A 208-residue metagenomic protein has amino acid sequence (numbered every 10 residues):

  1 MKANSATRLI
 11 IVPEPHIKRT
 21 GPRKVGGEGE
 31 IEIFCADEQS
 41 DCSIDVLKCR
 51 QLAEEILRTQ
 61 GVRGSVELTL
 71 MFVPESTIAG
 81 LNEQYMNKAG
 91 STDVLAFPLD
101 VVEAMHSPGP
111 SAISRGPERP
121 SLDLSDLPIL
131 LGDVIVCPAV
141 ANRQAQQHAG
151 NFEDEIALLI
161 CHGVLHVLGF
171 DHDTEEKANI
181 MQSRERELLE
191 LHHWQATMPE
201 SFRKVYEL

Functional and structural regions predicted by a protein language model:
M1-A157, L168-L208: An acidic/histidine-cluster motif and surrounding catalytic segment that typifies divalent-metal-assisted enzyme active
L165: Periplasmic solute-binding protein
